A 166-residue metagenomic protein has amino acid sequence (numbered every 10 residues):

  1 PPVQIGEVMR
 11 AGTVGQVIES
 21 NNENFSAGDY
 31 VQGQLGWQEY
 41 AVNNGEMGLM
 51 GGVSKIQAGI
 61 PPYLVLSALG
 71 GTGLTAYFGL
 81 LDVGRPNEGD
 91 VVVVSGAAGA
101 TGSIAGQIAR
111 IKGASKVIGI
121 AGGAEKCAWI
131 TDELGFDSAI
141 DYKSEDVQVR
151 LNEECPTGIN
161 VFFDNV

Functional and structural regions predicted by a protein language model:
P1-W37: Glycine-rich beta-strand-centered segment in the early N-terminal region that forms part of a ligand/cofactor-binding
G28, M50-V53, G89, F136 (+1 more regions): Local beta-strand N-terminus motif with an aromatic residue
Q32, V93, I140, N160-F163: N-terminal Rossmann-like NAD(P) cofactor-binding module of classical short-chain dehydrogenase/reductase
Q34-G51: A structural motif shared across PLP-dependent enzymes of the aminotransferase-like
G59-P62, R85-V91, T157-I159: Short helix-loop-beta connector
L66-E145: Mid-domain Rossmann-like dinucleotide-binding core that forms the NAD(H)/NADP(H) cofactor-binding site
D146-T157: Short amphipathic alpha-helix with an adjacent loop that forms part of the alpha/beta core around
